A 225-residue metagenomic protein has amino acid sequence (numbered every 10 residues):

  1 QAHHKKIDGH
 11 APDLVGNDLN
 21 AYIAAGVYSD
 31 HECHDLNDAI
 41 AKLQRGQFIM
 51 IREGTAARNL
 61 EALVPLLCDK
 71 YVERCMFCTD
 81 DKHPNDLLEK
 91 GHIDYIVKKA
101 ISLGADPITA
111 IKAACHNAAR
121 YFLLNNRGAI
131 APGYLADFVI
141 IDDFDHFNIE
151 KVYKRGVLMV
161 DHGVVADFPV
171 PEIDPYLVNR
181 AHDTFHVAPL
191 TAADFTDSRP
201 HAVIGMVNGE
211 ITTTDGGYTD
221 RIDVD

Functional and structural regions predicted by a protein language model:
Q1-I49, A57-F77, L88-S102, T109 (+1 more regions): Histidine/acidic residue-rich metal-binding segments in metalloenzymes
R52: The substrate-binding groove and active-site-proximal loops of carbohydrate-active enzymes, especially glycoside
D80: Active-site glycine-centered loops adjacent to acidic/histidine catalytic or metal-binding residues that shape
H83: Short, glycine/acidic-enriched loop or turn micro-motifs at the edges of active sites
L88-G104, I108-D225: Active-site microenvironment of metallo-dependent hydrolases
